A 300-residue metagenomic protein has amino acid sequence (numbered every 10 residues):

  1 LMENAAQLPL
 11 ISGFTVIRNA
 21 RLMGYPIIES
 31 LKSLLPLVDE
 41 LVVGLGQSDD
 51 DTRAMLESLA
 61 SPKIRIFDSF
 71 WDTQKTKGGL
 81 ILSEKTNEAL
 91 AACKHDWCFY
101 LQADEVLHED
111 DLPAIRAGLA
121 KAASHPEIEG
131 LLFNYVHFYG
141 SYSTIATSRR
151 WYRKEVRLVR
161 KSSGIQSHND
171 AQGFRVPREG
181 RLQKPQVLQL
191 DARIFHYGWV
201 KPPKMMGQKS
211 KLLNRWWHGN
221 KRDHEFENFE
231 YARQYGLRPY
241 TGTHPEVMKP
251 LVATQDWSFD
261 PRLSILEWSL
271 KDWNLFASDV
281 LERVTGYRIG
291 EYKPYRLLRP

Functional and structural regions predicted by a protein language model:
L8, P36, L59-S61, H125 (+2 more regions): Short, well-ordered coil/turn elements that cap or connect secondary structure elements
P9-T15, L34, D39-V43, I194: Hydrophobic targeting segments
I11-F14, R18, G24-P26, G44-Y100: Active-site-proximal specificity loops/subdomain of glycosyltransferases
A20-L37: Short, well-formed alpha-helical segments that are part of the catalytic scaffolds of diverse glycosyltransferases
G79-S83, E109-P300: Catalytic-site signature of metal-activated, phosphate-bearing donor transferases, centered on the GT-A/GT-A-like
Q102-V106: The conserved acidic donor/metal-binding loop of glycosyltransferases
